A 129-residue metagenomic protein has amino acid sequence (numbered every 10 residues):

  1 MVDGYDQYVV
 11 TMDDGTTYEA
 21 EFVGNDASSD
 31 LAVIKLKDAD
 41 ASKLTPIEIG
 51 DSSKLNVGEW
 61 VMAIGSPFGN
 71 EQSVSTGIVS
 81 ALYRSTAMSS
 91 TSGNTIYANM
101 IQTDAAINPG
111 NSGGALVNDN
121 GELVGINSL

Functional and structural regions predicted by a protein language model:
M1-L129: Serine-dependent protease modules
